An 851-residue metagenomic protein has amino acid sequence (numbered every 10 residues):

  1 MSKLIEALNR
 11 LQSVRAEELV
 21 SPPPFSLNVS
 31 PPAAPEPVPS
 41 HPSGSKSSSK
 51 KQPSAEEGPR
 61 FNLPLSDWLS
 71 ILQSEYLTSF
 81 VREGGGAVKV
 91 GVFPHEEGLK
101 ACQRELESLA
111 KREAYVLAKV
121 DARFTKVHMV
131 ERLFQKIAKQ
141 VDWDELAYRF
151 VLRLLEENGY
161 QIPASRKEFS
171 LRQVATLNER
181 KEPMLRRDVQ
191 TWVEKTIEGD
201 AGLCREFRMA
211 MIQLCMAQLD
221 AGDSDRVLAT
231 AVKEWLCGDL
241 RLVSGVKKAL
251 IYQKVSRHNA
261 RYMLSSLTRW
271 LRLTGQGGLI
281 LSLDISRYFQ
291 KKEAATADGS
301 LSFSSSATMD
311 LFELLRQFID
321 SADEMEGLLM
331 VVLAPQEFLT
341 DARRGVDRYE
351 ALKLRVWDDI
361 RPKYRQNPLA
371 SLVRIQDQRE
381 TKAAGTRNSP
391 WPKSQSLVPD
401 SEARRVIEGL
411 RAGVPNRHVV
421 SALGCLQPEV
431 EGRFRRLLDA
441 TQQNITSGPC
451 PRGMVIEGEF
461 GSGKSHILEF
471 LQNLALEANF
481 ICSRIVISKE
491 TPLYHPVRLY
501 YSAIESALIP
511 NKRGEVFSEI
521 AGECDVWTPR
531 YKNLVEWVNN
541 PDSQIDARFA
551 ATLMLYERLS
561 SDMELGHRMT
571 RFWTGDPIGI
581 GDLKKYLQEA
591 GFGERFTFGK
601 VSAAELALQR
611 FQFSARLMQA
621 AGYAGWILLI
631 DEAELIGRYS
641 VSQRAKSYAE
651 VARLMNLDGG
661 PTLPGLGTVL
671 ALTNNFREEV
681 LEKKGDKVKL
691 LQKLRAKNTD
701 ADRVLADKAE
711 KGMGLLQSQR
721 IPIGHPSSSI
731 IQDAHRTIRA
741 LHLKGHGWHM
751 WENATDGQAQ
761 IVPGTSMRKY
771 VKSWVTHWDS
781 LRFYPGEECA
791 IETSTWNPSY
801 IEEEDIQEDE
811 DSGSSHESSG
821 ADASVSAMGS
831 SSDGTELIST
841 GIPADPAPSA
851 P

Functional and structural regions predicted by a protein language model:
S2-A87, K111-A114, F150-L154, S165 (+5 more regions): A short, basic N-terminal segment
A7-L8, L171-E198, E206-R208, Q213-M216 (+5 more regions): C-terminal alpha-helical "lid" subdomain
E57-Q73, G98-L99, K126-L133, W143-D144 (+9 more regions): Phosphate/oxyanion-binding active-site loops and adjacent basic polyanion-contact surfaces
D67-E107, R452-L471: Glycine-rich P-loop/Walker A and Walker A-like loops and their local beta1-loop-alpha1 context in P-loop NTPases
L109-K126, L476-P492: Conserved catalytic segments around the Walker B and adjacent sensor/switch elements of P-loop NTPase domains
R112-L117, T125-R153, Y494-E515: Conserved NTP-binding/hydrolysis module of P-loop NTPases
R149-A249, V516-E594: Coupling/switch/interface segments within P-loop NTPase motor domains and analogous charged loops in nucleic-acid
Q218-V406, T574-E752: The catalytic "switch" region of P-loop NTPases
